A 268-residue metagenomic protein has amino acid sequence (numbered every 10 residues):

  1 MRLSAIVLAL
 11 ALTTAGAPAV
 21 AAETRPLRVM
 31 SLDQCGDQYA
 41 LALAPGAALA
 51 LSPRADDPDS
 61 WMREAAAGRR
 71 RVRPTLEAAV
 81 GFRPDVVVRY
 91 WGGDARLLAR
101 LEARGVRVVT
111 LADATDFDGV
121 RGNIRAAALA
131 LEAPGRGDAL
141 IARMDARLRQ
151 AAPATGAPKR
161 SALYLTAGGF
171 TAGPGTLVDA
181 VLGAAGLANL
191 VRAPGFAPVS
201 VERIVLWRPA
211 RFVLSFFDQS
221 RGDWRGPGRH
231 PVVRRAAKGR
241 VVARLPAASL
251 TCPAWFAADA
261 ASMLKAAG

Functional and structural regions predicted by a protein language model:
S4-A15: Bacterial N-terminal signal peptides
L8, A19-A22: Boundary at the C-terminal end of the N-terminal hydrophobic targeting segment
R25-L43, G135-A185: Basic- and aromatic-lined ligand-binding clefts that recognize polyanionic substrates
L27-R28, L32, D118-L129, D138 (+1 more regions): Structured C-terminal subdomain patch of bacterial secreted/periplasmic proteins
R28-F82, V86-G92, A193: A short, structured surface patch at a secondary-structure boundary
P53-S60, A65-G68, T171-A197: Alpha-helical, coiled-coil/dimerization segments enriched in small aliphatic residues
R89-W91, T110-A114, L163-G175, P246: Short beta-strand->loop
L98-A126: Flexible loop/hinge segments that line or gate small-molecule binding clefts
